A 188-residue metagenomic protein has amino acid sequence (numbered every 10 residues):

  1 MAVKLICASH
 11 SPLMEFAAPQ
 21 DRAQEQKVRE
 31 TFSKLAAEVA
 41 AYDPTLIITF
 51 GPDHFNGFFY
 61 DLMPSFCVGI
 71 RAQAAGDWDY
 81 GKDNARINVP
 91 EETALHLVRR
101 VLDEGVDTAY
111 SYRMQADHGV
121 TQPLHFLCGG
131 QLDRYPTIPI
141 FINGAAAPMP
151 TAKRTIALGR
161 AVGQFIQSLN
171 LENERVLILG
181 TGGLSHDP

Functional and structural regions predicted by a protein language model:
M1-T108: A short aromatic-anchored loop/beta-hairpin motif
S9-L13, N143-A145, L184: Short connector loops/turns at beta-strand edges and beta->alpha or beta->beta junctions
A37-L46, R100-D107, Q131-R134, R160-V176: Secondary-structure boundary elements
T45-G51, I140, E174-G182: Beta-strand elements within well-structured catalytic alpha/beta cores of enzymes that handle phosphate/sulfate esters
L62-R71, L124-L127, K153-G159: Short, surface-exposed, charged loop/turn segments at secondary-structure junctions
Y80-R86, A145-A152: Short histidine-centered catalytic/ligand-binding loop motif
L95-L97, L102-T151: Internal, conserved structured core segments that host functional sites
P150-P188: Active-site beta-strand/loop microenvironment that shapes enzyme catalytic pockets
